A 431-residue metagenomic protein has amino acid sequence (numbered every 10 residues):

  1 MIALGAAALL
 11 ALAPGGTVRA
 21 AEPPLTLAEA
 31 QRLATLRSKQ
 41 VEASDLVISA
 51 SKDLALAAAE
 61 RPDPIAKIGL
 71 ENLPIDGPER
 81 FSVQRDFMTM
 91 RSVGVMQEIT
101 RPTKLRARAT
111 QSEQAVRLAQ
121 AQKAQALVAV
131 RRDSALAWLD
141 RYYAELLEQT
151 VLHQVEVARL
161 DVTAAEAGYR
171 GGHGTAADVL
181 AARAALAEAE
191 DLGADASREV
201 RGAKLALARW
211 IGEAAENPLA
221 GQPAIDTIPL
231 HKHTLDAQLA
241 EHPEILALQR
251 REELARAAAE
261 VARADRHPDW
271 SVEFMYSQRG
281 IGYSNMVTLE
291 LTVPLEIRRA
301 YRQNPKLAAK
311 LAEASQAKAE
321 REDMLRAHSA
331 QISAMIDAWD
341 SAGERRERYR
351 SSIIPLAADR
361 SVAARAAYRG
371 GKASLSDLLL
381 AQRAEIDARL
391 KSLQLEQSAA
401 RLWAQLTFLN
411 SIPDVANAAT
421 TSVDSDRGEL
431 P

Functional and structural regions predicted by a protein language model:
A3-A13: Bacterial N-terminal signal peptides
R19-A20, D76, K391-P431: Acidic, low-complexity, intrinsically disordered peripheral segments
A21-E22, K67-I99, R108, P218-I228 (+2 more regions): Small/polar, glycine/serine/threonine/aspartate-rich low-complexity segments that form flexible
L25, A126-E241, M335-A342, E385: Periplasmic alpha-helical coiled-coil/stalk elements that build and connect Gram-negative outer-membrane
E29-R37, D178-V179, R183, I211-V272 (+3 more regions): Amphipathic alpha-helical coiled-coil scaffold segments and their short linker/junction regions
R32-E42, S49-P64, V93-T110, A121-V128 (+8 more regions): A glycine-/polar-enriched beta->alpha junction
A109-E113, A176-A185, L375-R383: Short, charged, amphipathic alpha-helical segments
V162-V179, R360-L378: Alpha-helical hairpins and coiled-coil heptad-repeat segments
